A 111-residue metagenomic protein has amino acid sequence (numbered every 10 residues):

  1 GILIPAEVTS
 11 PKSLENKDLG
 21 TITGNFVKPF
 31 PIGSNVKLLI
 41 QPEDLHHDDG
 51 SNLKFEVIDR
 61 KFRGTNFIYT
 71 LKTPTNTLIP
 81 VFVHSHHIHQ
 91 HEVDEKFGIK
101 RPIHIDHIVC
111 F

Functional and structural regions predicted by a protein language model:
G1-F111: Non-catalytic connector elements of ABC transporters
